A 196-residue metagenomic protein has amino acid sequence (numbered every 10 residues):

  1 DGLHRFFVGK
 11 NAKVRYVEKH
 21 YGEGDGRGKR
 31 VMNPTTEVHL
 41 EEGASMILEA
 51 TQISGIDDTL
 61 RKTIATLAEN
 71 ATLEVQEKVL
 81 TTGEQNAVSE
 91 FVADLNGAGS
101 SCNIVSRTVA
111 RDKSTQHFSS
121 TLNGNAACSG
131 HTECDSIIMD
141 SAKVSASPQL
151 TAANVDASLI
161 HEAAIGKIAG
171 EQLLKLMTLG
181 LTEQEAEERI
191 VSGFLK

Functional and structural regions predicted by a protein language model:
D1-L181, V191-K196: Conserved beta-strand/loop scaffold segments within soluble protein domains that form the structured core and edges
